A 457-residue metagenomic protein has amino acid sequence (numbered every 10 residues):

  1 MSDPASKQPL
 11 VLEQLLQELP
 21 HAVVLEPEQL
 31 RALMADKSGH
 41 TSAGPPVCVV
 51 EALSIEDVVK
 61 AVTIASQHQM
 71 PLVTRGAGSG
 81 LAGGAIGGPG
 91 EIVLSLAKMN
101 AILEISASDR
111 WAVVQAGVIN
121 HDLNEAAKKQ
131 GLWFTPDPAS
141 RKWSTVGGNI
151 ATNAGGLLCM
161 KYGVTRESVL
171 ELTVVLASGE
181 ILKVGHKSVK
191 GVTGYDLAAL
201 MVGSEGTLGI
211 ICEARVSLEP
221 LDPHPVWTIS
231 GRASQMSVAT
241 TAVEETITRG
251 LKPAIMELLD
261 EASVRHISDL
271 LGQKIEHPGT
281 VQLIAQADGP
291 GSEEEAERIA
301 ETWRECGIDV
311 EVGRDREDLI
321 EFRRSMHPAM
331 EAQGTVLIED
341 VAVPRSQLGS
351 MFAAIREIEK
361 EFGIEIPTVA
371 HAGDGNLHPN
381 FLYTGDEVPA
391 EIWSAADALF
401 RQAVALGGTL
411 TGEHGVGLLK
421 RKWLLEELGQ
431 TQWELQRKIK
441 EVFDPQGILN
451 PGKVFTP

Functional and structural regions predicted by a protein language model:
M1-P457: Noncatalytic alpha-helical scaffold of FAD-dependent oxidoreductases
